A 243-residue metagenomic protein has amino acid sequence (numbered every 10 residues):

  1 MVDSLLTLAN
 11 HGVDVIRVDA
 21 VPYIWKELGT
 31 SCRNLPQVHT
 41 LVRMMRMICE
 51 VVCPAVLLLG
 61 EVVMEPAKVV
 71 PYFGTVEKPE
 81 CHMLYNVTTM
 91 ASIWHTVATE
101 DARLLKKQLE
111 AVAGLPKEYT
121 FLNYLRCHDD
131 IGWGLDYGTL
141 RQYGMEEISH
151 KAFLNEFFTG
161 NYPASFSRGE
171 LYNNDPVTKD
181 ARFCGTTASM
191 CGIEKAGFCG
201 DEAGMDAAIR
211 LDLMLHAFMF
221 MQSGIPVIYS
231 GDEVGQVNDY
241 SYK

Functional and structural regions predicted by a protein language model:
M1-K243: Active-site and adjacent substrate-binding regions of carbohydrate-active enzymes
